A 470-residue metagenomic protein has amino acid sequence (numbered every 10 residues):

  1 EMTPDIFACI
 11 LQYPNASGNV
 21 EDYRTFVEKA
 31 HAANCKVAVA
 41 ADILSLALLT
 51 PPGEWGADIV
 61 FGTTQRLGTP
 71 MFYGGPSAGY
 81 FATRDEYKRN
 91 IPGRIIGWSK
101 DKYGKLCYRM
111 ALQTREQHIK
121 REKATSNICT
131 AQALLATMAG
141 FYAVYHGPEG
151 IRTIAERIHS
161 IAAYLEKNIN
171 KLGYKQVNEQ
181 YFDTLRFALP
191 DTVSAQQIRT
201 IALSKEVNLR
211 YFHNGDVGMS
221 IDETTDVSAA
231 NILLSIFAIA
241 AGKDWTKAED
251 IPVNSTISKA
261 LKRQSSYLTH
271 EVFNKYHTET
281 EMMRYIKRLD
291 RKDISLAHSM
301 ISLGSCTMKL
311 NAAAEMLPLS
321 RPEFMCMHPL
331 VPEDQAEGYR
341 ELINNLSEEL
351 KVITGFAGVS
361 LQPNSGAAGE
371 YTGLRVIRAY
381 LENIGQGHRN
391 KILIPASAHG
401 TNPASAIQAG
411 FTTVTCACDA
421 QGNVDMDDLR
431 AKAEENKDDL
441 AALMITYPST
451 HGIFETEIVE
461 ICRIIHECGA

Functional and structural regions predicted by a protein language model:
E1-C107, I169, G173, F182 (+4 more regions): Conserved PLP-enzyme active-site core in the AAT-like
P4-I10, H118-K120, V144-G150, V177-Y181 (+5 more regions): Gly-rich Lys/Arg/Thr-decorated short loops/hinges at beta-loop-alpha junctions or inter-strand turns that position
L67-N168, L172, V177-E179: Active-site C-terminal subdomain of aminotransferase-like
T69-A82, E86-Y87, A131-L135, S220 (+2 more regions): Conserved phosphate/anionic-ligand binding catalytic regions in large, soluble enzymes, centered on
H159, L172-I201, I221-T224: Conserved PLP-binding catalytic core of the aspartate aminotransferase-like
V177-T184, Y211-G218, N364, A406: Short Gly/Ser/Thr- and Asp/Glu-enriched loop/turn motifs at secondary-structure junctions
V227-S302, C306-A314, L319-M325: Flexible inter-domain linker/hinge segments
T278, E323-N364, G369: Conserved N-terminal alpha-helix of the aminotransferase class I/II PLP-enzyme fold
